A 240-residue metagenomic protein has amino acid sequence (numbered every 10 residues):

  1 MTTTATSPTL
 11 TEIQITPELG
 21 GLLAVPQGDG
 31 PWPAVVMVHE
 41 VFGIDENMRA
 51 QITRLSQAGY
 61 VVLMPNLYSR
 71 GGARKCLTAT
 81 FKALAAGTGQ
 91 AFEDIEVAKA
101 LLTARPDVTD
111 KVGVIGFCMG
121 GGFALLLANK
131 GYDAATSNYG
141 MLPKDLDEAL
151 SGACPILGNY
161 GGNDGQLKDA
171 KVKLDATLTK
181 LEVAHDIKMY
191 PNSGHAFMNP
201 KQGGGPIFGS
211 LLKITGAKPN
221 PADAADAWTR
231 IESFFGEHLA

Functional and structural regions predicted by a protein language model:
T4-D107, P200-A217: Serine-hydrolase catalytic machinery in alpha/beta-hydrolase-like enzymes
Q51, K168-L178: Short alpha-helix in the alpha/beta-hydrolase fold that links the catalytic acid
Y60, L67, G140, Y190-N192: Active-site loop/turn elements of alpha/beta-hydrolase fold enzymes, especially the short glycine-/histidine-rich
E96-A153: Primarily recognizes the serine-hydrolase "nucleophile elbow" in alpha/beta-hydrolase and SGNH/GDSL folds
P143-A153, D164, N220, T229 (+2 more regions): Conserved serine/cysteine hydrolase catalytic core
L157-Y160, Y190: Short beta-strand/loop motif that positions the catalytic acidic residue of the alpha/beta-hydrolase fold
G162-K168, H195-A196: Acidic catalytic loop of the alpha/beta-hydrolase fold
A184-A240: C-terminal catalytic histidine-bearing segment of alpha/beta-hydrolase fold enzymes
